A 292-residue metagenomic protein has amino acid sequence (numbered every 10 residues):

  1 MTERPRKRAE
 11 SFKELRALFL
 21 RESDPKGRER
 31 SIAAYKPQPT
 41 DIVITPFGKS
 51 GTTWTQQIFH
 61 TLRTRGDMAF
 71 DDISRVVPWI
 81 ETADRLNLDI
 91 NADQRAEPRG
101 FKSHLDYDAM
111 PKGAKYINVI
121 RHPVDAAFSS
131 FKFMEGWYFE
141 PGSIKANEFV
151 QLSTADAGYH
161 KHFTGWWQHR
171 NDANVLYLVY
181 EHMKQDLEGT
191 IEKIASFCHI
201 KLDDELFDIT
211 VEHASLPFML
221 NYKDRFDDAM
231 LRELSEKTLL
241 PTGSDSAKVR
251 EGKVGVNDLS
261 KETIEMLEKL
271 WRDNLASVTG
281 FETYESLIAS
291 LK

Functional and structural regions predicted by a protein language model:
M1-I42, P46-G48, N87, Q94-A96 (+4 more regions): PAPS-dependent sulfotransferases, especially Golgi type II membrane carbohydrate sulfotransferases
A33-P37, S103-K112, Q168-R170: A short acidic-Thr-Gly-centered motif at the start of a beta-strand
I44, H60-G113, E135-F149: PAPS-dependent sulfation machinery
T45, N171-F197, N221, E251-D258: Phosphate-binding beta-loop-alpha motif at adenosine-nucleotide cofactor sites
G48-M68, D125, G189-E192: Classical protein tyrosine phosphatase
F101, K115-N118, L176-L178: Hydrophobic/aromatic beta-strand patches that form the interior of the parallel beta-sheet core in alpha/beta enzyme
Y107, H122-D125, M183-K184: Conserved nucleotide-binding/hydrolysis micro-motifs of P-loop NTPases
K115-S130, L267: Conserved phosphate-donor/acceptor-positioning beta-strand/loop module used by diverse small-molecule
